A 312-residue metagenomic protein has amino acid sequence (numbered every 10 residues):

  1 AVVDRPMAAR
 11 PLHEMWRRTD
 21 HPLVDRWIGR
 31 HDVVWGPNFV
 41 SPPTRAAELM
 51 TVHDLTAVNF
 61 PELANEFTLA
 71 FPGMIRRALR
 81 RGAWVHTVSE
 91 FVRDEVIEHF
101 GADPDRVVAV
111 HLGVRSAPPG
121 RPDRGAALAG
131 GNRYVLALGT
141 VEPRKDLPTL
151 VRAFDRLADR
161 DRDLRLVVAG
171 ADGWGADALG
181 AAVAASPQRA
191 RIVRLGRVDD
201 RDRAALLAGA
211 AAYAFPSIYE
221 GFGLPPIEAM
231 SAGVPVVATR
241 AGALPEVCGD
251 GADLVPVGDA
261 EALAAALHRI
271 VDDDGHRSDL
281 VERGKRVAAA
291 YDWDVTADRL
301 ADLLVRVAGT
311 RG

Functional and structural regions predicted by a protein language model:
A1-G312: Carbohydrate transferase catalytic cores enriched for Leloir-type hexosyltransferases
